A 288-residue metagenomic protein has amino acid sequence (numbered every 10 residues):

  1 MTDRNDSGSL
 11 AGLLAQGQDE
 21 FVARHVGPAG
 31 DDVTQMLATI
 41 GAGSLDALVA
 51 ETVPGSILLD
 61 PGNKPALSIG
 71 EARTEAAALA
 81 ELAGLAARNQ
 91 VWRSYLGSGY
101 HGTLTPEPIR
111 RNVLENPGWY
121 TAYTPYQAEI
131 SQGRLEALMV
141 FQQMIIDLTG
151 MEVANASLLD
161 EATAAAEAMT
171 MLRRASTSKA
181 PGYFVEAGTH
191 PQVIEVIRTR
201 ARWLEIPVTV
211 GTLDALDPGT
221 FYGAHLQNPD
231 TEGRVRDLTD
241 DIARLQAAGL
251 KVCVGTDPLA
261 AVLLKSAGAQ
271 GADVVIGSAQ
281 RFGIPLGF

Functional and structural regions predicted by a protein language model:
M1-P28: Charged, compositionally biased N-terminal leader segments and the immediate start of the first structured element
A15-Q16, N116-A128, M144-M151, S178-A180 (+1 more regions): Gly-rich Lys/Arg/Thr-decorated short loops/hinges at beta-loop-alpha junctions or inter-strand turns that position
G27-A50: Mature N-terminal segment immediately following signal peptide/propeptide cleavage in secreted/periplasmic
P28, E51-G55, L59-V140, I146: N-terminal entrance/gating region of PLP-dependent enzymes' catalytic architecture
A42-L58, P65, A272-G277: TRNA-binding/sensing appendages of the translation machinery
T74-L79, Q142, A154-K179: Conserved beta-loop-alpha segment that forms the PLP phosphate-binding cup at the N-terminus of a helix
Y126-I130, R134, D147-A166: Short loop-beta-helix segment that forms the pyridoxal 5′-phosphate
T163-F288: Conserved PLP-enzyme active-site core in the AAT-like
